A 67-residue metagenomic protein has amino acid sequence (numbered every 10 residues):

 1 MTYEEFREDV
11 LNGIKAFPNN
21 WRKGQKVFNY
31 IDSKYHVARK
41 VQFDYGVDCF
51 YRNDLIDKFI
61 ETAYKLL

Functional and structural regions predicted by a protein language model:
M1-L67: C-terminal alpha-helical interaction appendages
